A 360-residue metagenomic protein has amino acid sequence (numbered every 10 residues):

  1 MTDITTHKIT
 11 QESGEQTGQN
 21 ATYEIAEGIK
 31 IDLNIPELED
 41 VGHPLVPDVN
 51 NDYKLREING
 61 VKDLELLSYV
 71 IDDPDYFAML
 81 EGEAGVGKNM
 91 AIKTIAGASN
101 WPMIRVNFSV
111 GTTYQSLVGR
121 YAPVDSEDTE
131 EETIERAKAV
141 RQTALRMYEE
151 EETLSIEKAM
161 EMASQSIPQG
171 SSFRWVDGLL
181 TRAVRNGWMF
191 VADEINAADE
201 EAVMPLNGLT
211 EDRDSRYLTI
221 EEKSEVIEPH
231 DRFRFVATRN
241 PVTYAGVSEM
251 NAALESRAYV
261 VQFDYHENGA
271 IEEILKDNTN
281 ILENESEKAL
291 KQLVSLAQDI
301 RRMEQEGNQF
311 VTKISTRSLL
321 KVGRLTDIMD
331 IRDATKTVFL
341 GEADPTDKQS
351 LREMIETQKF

Functional and structural regions predicted by a protein language model:
M1-F360: C-terminal regulatory/interaction module of P-loop NTP-utilizing enzymes
